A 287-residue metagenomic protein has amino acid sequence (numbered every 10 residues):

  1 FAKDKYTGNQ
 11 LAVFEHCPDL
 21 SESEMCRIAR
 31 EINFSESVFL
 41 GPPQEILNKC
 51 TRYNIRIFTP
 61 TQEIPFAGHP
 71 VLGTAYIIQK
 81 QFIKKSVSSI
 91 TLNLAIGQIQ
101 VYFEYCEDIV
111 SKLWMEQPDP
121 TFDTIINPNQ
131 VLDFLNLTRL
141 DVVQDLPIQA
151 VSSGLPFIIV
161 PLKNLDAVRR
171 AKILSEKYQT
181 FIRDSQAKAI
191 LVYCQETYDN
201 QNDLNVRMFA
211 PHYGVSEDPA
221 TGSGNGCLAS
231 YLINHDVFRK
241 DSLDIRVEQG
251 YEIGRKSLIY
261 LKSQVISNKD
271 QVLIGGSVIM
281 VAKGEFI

Functional and structural regions predicted by a protein language model:
F1-F66, L72-I287: Active-site proximal loop and beta-alpha junction motif in alpha/beta enzyme cores
